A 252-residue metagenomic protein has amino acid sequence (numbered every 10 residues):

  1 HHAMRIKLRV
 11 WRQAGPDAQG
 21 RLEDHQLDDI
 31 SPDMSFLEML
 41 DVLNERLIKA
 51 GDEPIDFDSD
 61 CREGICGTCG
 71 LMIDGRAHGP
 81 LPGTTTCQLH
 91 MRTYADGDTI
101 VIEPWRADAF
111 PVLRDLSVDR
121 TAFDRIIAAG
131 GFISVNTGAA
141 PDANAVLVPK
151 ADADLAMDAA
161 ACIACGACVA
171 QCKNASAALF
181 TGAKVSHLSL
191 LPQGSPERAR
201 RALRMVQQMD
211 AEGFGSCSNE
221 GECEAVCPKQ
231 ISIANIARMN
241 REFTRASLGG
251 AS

Functional and structural regions predicted by a protein language model:
M4-H25: Eukaryote-biased recognition of intrinsically disordered, low-complexity regulatory segments
W11, D28, I73-G75: Short strand-turn-strand beta-turns centered on an Asx-Gly dipeptide
E23-S35: Short, contiguous acidic and Ser/Thr-rich linear segments
M34-E53, I100-S252: Ferredoxin-type iron-sulfur electron-transfer modules in oxidoreductases and energy-metabolism complexes
D56-T68: Short, structured protein-protein interaction patches enriched in aromatics and acidic/basic residues, typified by
I73-A95, I102: Glycine-rich phosphate/adenylate-binding loop and adjacent beta-alpha elements of nucleotide- or dinucleotide-binding
